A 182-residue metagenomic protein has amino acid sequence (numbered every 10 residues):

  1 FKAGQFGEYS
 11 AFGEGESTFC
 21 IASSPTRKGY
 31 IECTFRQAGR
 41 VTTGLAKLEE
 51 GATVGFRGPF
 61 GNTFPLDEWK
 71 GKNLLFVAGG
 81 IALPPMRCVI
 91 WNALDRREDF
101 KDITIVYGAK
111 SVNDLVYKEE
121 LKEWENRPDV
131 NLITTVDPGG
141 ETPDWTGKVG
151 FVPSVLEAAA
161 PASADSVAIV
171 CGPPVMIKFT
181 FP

Functional and structural regions predicted by a protein language model:
F1-A52, A109-S111, V136-P138: Ferredoxin-reductase
Q37, G58, A78, I90 (+2 more regions): Short, structured patches in soluble enzyme cores that scaffold and shape functional sites
P59-K70: A short, basic/flexible loop-to-alpha-helix module at the beginning of a structural domain
N73-L75, T104, V167: Structural motif
L75-L83: Short, glycine-rich nucleotide/cofactor-binding loops
P85-R97: Histidine-anchored nucleotide/phosphate-binding helix
V106, S111-P182: Reductase modules of NAD(P)H-dependent flavoproteins
